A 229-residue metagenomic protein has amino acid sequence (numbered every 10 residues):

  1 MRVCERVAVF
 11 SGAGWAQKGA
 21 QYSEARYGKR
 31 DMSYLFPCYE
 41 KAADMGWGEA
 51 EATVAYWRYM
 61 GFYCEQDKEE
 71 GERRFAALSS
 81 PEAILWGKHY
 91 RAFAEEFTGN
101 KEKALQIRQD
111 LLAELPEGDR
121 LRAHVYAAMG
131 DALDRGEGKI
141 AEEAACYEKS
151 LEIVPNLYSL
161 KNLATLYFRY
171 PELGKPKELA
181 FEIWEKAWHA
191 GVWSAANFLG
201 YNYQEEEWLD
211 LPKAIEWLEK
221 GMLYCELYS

Functional and structural regions predicted by a protein language model:
M1, L85-E95, D119-L121, V125-A128 (+1 more regions): Alpha-helical tetratricopeptide repeat
C4, V9-G14, E24-R26, D44-G48 (+9 more regions): Short helix-capping/linker turns of helical repeat alpha-solenoids
K18-E24, T53-M60, K88-E95, M129-R135 (+2 more regions): Hydrophobic face of amphipathic alpha-helices that form TPR/SEL1-like repeat modules and related alpha-solenoid
R26, R30, Q66, G99 (+4 more regions): Residue-level detector of the short coil/turn that links helix A to helix B within each tetratricopeptide repeat
